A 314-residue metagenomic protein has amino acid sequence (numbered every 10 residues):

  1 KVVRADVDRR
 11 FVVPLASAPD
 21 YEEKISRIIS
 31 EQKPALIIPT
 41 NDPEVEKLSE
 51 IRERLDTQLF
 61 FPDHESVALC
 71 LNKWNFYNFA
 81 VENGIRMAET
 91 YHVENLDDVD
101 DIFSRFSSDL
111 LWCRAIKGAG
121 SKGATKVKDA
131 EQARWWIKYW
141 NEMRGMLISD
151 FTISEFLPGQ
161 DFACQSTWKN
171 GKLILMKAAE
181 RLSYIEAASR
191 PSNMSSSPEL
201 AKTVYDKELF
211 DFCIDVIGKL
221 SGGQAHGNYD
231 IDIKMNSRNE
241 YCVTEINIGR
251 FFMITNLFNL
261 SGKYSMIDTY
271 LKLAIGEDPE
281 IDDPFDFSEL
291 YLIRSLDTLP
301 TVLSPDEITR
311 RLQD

Functional and structural regions predicted by a protein language model:
K1-E65, D97-D100: ATP-binding N-terminal substructure of ATP-dependent carboxylate-amine bond-forming enzymes
V3-A5, D20-E23, A68-W74, S121-G123 (+1 more regions): Short, charged, surface-exposed secondary-structure boundary motifs
V13, T40, V93, R114 (+2 more regions): Conserved residues at the C-terminal ends of beta-strands
Q32, V204-D314: ATP-dependent carboxylate activation and anion-phosphoryl transfer catalytic cores that bind Mg-ATP to form
V67-F151, P158, N170, F210-D211: Active-site nucleotide/adenylate-binding loops and adjacent lid/helix of ATP-dependent enzymes
K126, E155, S166, I233-M235: Conserved hydrophobic "DFG−1" position in protein kinase catalytic cores
E131, W135, S154-D161, Q165-Q224 (+1 more regions): ATP-dependent carboxylate/phosphate-activation module, predominantly the ATP-grasp catalytic core and closely related
